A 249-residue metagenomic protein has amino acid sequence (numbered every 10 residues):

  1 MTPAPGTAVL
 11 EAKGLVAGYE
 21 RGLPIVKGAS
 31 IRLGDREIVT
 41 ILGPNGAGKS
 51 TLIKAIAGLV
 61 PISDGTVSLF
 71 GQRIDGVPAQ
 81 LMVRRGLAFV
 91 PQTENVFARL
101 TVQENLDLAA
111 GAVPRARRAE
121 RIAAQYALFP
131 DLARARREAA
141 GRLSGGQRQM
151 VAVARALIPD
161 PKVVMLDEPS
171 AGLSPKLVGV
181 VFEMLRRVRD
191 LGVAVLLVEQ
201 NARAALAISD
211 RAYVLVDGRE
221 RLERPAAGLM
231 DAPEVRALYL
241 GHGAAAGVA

Functional and structural regions predicted by a protein language model:
P3-E11, V16-G28, D35-E37, L59 (+1 more regions): A short, flexible loop at the N-terminus of ABC-type nucleotide-binding domains that lies
E20-R21, V102-E120, L128-A133, R224 (+1 more regions): ABC-type ATPase nucleotide-binding domains, specifically the catalytic core motifs of the NBD
L42-P44: The feature captures the beta-strand-to-loop junction immediately N-terminal to the Walker
G65-I74, R85, R118-A124, R224: Conserved ABC transporter NBD signature motif
A139-L143: Conserved ABC ATPase signature
A156-L157: ABC ATPase C-loop
D160: Conserved catalytic motifs of ABC-family nucleotide-binding domains
V164-E168: Catalytic Walker B motif of ABC-type/P-loop ATPase nucleotide-binding domains
